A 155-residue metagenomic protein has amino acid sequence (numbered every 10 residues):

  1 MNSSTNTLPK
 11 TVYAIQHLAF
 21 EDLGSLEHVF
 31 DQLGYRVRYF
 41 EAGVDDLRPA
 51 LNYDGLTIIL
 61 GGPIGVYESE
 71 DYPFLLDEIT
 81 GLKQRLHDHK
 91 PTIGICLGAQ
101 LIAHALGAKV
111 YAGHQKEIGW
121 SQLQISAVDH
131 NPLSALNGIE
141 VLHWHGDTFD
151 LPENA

Functional and structural regions predicted by a protein language model:
T7-Y13: Extreme N-terminal starter segment of soluble prokaryotic enzymes
I15-H17, A42, L97: Cofactor-binding loop segments of dinucleotide-utilizing enzymes, especially the Rossmann-like FAD- and NAD(P)+-binding
I15-L18, I59-P63, G146: Glycine-rich His-Gly loop
F20-S25: Short N-terminal binding/cap micro-motifs at the start of the first secondary-structure element
H28-I93: Flexible gly/pro-rich beta->alpha loop and the following alpha-helix that scaffold active-site loops
R85-K109: Catalytic nucleophile loop
L106-A155: Pocket-forming structural segment of enzyme catalytic cores
